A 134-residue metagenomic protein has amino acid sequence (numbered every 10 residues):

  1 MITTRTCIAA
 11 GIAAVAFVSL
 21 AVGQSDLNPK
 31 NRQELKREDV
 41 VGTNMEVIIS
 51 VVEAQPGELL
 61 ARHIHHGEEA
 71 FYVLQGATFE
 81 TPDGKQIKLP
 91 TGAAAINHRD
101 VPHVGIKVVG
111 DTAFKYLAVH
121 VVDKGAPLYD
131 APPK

Functional and structural regions predicted by a protein language model:
I2-G11, V15-I48, A95-H98, P127-K134: A short, N-terminal "cap"/entry segment at the start of jelly-roll beta-barrel domains of the cupin/DSBH fold
N44-M45, G57-Y72: A short beta-loop-beta micro-motif enriched in histidine and acidic residues
I48-S50, K85, K115: Envelope-exposed proteins and targeting segments
V51-V52, E58, L74-A77, P82 (+1 more regions): Sec/Tat-exported extracytoplasmic proteins
A54, G84-V101: Short acidic-glycine-tyrosine-enriched beta hairpin
L60-H65, I106-V108, A131: Short histidine-centered beta-strand/loop micro-motifs that create catalytic or ligand/metal-coordination sites
H66-G84, A93: Glycine- and acidic-residue-biased ligand/ion/polar-headgroup-sensing regions
F79, D100-A126: Ligand-binding loop in jelly-roll beta-barrel domains
